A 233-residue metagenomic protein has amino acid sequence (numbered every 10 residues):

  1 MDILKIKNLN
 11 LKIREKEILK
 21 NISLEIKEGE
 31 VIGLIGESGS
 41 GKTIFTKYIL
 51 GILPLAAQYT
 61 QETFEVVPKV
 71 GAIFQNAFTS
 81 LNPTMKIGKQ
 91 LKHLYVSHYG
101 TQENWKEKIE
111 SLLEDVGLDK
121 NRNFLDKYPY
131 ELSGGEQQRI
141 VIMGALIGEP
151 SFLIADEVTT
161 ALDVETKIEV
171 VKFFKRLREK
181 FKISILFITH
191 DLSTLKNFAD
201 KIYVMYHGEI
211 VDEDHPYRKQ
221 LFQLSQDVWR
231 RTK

Functional and structural regions predicted by a protein language model:
L4-I6, L19: Conserved structural motif at the start of ABC-family nucleotide-binding domains
I35-E37: The feature captures the beta-strand-to-loop junction immediately N-terminal to the Walker
N104-N123: Conserved ABC ATPase "signature" region
Y128-L132, E136: Conserved ABC ATPase signature
I147-S151: A short, proline-enriched helix->beta-strand linker immediately N-terminal to the Walker B motif in ABC-type P-loop
T189-H190: H-loop/switch region of ABC-family ATPase nucleotide-binding domains
M205-H207, E213-K233: C-terminal boundary and immediately downstream tail of ABC-type ATPase nucleotide-binding domains
